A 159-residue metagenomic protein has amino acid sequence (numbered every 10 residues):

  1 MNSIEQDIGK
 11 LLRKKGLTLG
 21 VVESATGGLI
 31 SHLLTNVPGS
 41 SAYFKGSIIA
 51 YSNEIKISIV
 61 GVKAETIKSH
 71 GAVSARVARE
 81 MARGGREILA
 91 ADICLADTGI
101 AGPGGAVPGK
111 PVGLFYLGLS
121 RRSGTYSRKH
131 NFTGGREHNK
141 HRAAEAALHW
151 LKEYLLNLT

Functional and structural regions predicted by a protein language model:
M1-T159: Short alpha-helical segments enriched in small residues
